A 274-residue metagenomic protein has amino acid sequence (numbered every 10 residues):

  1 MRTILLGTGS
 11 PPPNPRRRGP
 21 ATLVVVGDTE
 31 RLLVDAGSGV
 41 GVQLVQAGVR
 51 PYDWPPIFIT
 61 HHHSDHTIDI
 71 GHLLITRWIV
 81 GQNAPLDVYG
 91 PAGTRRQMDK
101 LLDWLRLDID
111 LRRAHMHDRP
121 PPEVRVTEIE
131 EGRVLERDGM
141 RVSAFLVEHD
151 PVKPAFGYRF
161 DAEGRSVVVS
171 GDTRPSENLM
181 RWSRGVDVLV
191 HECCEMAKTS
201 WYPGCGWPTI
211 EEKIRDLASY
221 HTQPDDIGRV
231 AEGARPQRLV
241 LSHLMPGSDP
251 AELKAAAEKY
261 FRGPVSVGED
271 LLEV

Functional and structural regions predicted by a protein language model:
M1-R181, K254-V274: Binuclear metal-dependent hydrolase catalytic cores
G157, S166, R174-L272: Cap/insert and terminal regions of metallo-dependent hydrolase folds
